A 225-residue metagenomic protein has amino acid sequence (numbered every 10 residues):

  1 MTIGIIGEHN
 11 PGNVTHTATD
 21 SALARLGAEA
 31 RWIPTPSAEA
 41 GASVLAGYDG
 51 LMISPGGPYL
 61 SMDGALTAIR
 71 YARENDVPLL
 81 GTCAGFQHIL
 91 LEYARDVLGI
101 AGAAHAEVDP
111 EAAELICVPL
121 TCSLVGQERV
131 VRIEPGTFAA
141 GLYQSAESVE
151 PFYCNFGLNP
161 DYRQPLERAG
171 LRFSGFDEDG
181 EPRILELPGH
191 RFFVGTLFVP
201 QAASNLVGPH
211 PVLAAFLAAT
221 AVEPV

Functional and structural regions predicted by a protein language model:
M1-E147, F152-G189, L197-V225: N-terminal beta1-alpha1 cap of cysteine-dependent amidohydrolase-like domains
